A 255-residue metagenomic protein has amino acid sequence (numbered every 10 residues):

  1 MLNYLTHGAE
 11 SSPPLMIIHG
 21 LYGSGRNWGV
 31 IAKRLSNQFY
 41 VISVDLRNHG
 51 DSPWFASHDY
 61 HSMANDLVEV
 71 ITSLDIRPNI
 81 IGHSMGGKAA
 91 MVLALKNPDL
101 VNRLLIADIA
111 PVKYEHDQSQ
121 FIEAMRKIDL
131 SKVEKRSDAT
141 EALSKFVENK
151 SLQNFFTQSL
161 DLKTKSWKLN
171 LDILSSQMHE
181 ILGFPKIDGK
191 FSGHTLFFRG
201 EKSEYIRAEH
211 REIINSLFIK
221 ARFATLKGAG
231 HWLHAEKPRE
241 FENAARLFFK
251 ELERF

Functional and structural regions predicted by a protein language model:
M1-M16, S36-Y40, D75-R77, H179 (+2 more regions): Alpha/beta-hydrolase fold catalytic core
G20-G23, S84: Active-site glycine-rich loops that stabilize anionic/oxyanionic intermediates across multiple enzyme folds
G29, K33-S36, I42-I81, N243-R246: Active-site loop/oxyanion-hole signature of alpha/beta-hydrolase fold enzymes
G82, G86, A90: Gly/Ala-rich beta-loop-alpha elbow adjacent to hydrolase catalytic centers
M91-L95, N102-E134: Flexible "cap/lid" loop of the alpha/beta hydrolase fold
S131-I187: Conserved alpha/beta-hydrolase catalytic His-Asp/Glu region
T164-L217, R222-T225: Conserved serine/cysteine hydrolase catalytic core
A221-F255: Catalytic active-site module of serine/aspartate enzymes centered on a nucleophile-bearing elbow/loop
